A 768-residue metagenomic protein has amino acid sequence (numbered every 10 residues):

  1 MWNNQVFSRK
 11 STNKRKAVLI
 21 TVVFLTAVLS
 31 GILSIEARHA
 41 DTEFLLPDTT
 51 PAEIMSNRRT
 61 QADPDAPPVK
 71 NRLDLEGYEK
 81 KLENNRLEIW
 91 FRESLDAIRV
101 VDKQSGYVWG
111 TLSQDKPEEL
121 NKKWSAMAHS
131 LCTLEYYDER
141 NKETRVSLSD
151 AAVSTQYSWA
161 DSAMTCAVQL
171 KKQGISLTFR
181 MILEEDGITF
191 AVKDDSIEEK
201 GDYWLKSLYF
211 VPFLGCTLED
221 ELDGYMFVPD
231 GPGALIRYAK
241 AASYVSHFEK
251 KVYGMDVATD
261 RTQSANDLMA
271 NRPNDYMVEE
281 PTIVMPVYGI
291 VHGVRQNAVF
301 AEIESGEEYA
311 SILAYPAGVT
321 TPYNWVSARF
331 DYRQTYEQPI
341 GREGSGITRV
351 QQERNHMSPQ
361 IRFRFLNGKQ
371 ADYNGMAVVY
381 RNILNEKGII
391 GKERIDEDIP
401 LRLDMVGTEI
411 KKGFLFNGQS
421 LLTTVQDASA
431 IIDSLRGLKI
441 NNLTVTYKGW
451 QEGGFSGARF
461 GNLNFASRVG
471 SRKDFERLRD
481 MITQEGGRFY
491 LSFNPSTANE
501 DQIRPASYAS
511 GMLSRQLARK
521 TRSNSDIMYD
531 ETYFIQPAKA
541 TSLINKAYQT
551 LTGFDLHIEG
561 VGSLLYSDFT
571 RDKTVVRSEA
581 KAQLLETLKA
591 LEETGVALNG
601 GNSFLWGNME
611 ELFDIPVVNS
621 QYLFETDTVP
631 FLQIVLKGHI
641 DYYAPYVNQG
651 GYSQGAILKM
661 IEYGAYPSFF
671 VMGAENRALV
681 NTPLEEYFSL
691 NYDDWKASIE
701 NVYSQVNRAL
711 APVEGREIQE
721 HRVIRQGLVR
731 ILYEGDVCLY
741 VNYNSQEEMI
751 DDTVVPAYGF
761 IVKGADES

Functional and structural regions predicted by a protein language model:
M1-T12: N-terminal secretory signal peptides that target proteins for export/translocation
A17-I35: Sec-dependent N-terminal signal peptides of Gram-positive bacterial secreted proteins and lipoproteins
S34-E393, D752: N-terminal accessory beta-strand-rich subdomains and adjacent acidic, glycine-rich linkers that precede catalytic cores
R86, V192, L435, I482 (+2 more regions): Conserved, mostly hydrophobic/aromatic
F91-K103, E279-N324, A498, Q502-F554 (+1 more regions): Active-site-proximal substrate-binding groove within the catalytic cores of carbohydrate-active enzymes
G174, N442-Q451, F489-P495, A547-T570: Short acidic catalytic loops
R362-D404, T408, K412-N442, T682-R716 (+1 more regions): Terminal accessory/anchoring regions of large secretory-pathway or extracellular enzymes
R394-D480, E485-K539: Aromatic-lined carbohydrate-binding/catalytic grooves of carbohydrate-active enzymes
